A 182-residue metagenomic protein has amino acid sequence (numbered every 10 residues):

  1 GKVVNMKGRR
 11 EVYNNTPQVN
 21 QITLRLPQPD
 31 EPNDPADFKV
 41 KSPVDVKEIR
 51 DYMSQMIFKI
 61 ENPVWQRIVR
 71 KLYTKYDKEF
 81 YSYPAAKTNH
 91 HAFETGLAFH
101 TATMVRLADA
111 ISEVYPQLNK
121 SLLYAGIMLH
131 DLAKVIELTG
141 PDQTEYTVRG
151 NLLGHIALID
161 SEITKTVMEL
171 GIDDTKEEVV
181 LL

Functional and structural regions predicted by a protein language model:
G1-V12: OB-fold and OB-like beta-barrel modules that bind single-stranded nucleic acids
K7-R9, S42, E94, A98: Metal-centered catalytic cores of metalloenzymes
T16-P84: Extended, charge-rich, solvent-exposed interface segments
P35-K41, H91-E94, T147-N151: A ubiquitous short alpha-helical element
Y52-M53, L107, E162: A general alpha-helix detector
I57-E61, Y76-F80, T101, V105-Y115 (+2 more regions): Short, well-ordered alpha-helical segments in soluble proteins
W65-L107, L129-A133: A short mid-domain helix/strand-loop element embedded in enzyme catalytic domains that forms or borders the active-site
N89, F99, A110-L182: Divalent metal-dependent catalytic cores for phosphoryl transfer on phosphate-bearing substrates
